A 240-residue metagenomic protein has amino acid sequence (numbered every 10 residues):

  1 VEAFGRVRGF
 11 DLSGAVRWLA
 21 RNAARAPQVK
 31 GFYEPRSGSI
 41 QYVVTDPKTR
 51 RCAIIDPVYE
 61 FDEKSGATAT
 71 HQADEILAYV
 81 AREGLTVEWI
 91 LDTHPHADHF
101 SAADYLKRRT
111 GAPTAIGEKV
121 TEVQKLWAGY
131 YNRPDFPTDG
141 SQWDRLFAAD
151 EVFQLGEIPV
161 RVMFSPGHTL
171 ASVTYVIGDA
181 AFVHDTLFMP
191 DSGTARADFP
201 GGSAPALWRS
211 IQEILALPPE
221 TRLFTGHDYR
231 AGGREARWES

Functional and structural regions predicted by a protein language model:
V1-R6: N-terminal chloroplast transit peptides
F10-L12, R17-P27: N-terminal mitochondrial targeting presequences
R25-T86, T174-H184, P190: Conserved beta-strand hairpin/beta-sheet module of binuclear metal-dependent hydrolase folds, prominently
K30-F32, V44, A149-L155, H227: Short acidic-hydrophobic surface loop/beta-edge motif
V44, T93, S165: Conserved S/T- and glycine-rich ATP-binding loop of Class I adenylate-forming
C52, Y59-P159: Active-site HxH/HxHxD metal-binding segment of metal-dependent hydrolases
P57-E63, R133, D139-Q142, V152-Q154 (+1 more regions): Metallo-beta-lactamase
